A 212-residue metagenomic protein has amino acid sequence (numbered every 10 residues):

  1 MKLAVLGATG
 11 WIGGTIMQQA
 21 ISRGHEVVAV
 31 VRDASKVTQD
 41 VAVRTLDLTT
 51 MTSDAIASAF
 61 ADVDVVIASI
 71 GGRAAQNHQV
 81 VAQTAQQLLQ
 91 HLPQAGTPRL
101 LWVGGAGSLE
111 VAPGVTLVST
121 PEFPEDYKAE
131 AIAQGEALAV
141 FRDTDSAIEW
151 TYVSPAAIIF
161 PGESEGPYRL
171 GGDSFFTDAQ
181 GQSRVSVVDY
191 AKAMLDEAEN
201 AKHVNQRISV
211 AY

Functional and structural regions predicted by a protein language model:
L3-R23: N-terminal Rossmann NAD(P)H-binding glycine-rich loop of SDR-like oxidoreductase domains
A4, V28, R44: Conserved beta-strand positions in the Rossmann-like core of class I SAM-dependent methyltransferases
V28, A34, Q86-A129, D143 (+1 more regions): Conserved Rossmann-fold NAD(P)-dependent oxidoreductase catalytic core, especially the SDR/UDP-sugar
S35-T97, K202: NAD(P)H-binding glycine-rich loop region in Rossmannoid oxidoreductase-like domains and their noncatalytic homologs
A133, Q182-L195, Q206: Substrate-positioning beta->alpha
A139-P161: Conserved beta-loop-beta element that borders a ligand/cofactor-binding pocket
Y168-V185: A conserved pocket-lining segment of Rossmann-fold NAD(P)-dependent short-chain dehydrogenase/reductase
N200-Y212: Core catalytic loop region at the nicotinamide-binding pocket of NAD(P)H-dependent oxidoreductases
